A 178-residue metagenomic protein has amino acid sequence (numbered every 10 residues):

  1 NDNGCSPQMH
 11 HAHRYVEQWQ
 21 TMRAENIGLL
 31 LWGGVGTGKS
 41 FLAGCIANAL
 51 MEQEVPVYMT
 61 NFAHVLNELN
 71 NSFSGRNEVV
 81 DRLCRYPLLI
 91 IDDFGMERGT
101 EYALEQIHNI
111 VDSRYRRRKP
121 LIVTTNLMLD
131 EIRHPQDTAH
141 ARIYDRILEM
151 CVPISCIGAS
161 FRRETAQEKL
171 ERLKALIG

Functional and structural regions predicted by a protein language model:
D2, T60, I154-C156: Hydrophobic residues at beta-strand termini and immediately following loops that shape nucleotide-binding pockets
D2-L29: Pre-Walker A (pre-P-loop) alpha-helix and adjacent loop at the N terminus of AAA/AAA+ ATPase modules, a conserved
S6-V16, A47, M51-Y86, R98-E105: Short glycine-rich substrate-engagement loop in P-loop NTPases that contacts/grips substrate
W19-Q20, E78-V80, C84, V111-D112 (+1 more regions): Short, flexible, glycine/charge-rich loop motifs used to bind or transfer phosphoryl groups or to couple energy/partner
R23-A43: Walker A/P-loop nucleotide-binding motif
V55-P56, R85-L88, R117-V123: Loop/turn-to-beta-strand initiation segments
V65-S72, F94-G178: Replace "adjacent to P-loop NTPase cores in ATP/GTP-dependent enzymes" with "adjacent to NTP-binding cores
